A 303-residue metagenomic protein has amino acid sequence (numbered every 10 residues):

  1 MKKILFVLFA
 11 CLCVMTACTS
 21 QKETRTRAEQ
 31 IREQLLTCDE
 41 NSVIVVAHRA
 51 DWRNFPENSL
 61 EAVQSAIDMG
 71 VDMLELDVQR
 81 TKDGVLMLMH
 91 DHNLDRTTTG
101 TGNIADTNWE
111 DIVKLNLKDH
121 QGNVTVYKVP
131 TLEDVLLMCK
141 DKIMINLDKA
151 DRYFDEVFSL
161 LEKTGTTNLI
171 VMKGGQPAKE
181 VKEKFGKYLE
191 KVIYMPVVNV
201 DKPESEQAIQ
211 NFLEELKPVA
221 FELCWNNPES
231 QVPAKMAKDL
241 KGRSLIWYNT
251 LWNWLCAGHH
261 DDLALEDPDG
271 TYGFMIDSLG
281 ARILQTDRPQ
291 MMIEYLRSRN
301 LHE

Functional and structural regions predicted by a protein language model:
M1-R27: Bacterial Sec-dependent N-terminal signal peptides
C18-E303: Phosphate-group recognition and catalysis centered on beta-loop-alpha active-site segments
